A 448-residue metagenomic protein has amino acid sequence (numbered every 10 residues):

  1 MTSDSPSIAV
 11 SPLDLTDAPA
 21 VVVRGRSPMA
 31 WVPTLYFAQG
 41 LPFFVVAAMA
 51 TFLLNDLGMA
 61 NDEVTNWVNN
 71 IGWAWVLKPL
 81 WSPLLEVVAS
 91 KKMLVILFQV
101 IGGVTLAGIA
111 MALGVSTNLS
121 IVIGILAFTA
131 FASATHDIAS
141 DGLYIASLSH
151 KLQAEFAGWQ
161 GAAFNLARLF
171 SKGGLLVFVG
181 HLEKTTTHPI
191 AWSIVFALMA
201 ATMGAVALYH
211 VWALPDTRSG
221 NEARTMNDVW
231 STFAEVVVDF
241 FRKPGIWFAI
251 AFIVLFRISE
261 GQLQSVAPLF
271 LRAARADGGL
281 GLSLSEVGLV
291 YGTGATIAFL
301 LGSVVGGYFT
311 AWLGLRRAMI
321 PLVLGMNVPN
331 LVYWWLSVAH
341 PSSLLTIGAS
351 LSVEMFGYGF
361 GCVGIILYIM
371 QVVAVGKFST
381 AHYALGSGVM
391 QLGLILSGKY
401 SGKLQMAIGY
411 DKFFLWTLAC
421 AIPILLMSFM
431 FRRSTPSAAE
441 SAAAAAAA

Functional and structural regions predicted by a protein language model:
I8-R26, T217-A249, A276, A448: Juxtamembrane intracellular "pre-TM" segments in multi-pass secondary transporters
P42, A48-E63, F256, S265-V287: Short amphipathic helix-loop junctions that connect adjacent transmembrane helices in Major Facilitator Superfamily/SLC
W75-K78, A154-G180, S387-G398: Glycine-rich segments within core transmembrane alpha-helices of 12-TM secondary carriers
V76-S90, L301-I320, Q405-M406: Helix-to-loop junctions at the C-terminal end of transmembrane segments in multipass secondary transporters
P83-E86, A110, G114, F170-I190 (+2 more regions): Transmembrane alpha-helix termini and helix-breaking/packing motifs in multi-pass membrane transporters
I96, V100-T117, L324-S342: C-terminal ends and interior cores of transmembrane alpha-helices in multi-pass membrane transporters/permeases
A200-G220, M427-R432: C-terminal membrane-cytosol helix-exit motif in multi-pass small-molecule transporters
R316-I365: C-terminal transmembrane helical hairpin of 12-TM major facilitator-type secondary transporters
